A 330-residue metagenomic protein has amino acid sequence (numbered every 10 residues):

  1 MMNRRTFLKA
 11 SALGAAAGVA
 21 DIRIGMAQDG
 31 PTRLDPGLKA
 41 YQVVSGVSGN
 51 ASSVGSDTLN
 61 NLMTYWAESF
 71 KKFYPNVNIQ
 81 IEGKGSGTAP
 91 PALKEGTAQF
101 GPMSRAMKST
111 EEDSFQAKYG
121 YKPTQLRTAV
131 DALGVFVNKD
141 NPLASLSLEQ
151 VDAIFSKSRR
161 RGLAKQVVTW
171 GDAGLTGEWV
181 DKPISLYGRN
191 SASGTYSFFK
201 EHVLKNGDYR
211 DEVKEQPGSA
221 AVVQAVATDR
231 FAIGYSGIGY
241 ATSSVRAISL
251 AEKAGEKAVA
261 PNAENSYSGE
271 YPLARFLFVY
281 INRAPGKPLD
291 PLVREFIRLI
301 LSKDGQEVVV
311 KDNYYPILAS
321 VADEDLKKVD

Functional and structural regions predicted by a protein language model:
T6-M26: N-terminal export signals
Q28-D330: Flexible loop/hinge segments at secondary-structure junctions
